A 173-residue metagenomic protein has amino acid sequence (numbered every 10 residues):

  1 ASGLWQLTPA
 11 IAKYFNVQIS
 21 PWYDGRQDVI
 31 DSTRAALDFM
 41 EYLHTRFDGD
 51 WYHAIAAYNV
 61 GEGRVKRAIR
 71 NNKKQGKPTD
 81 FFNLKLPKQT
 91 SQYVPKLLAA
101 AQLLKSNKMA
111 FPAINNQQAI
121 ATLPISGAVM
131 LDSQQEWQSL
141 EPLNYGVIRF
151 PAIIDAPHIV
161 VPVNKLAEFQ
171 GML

Functional and structural regions predicted by a protein language model:
A1-N16: Short, surface-exposed glycine/acidic/tryptophan-bearing loops
Y14, I19-W22, R26-F47, Y52-A56 (+1 more regions): Extracytoplasmic and endomembrane cell-envelope/extracellular-matrix remodeling and assembly machinery
